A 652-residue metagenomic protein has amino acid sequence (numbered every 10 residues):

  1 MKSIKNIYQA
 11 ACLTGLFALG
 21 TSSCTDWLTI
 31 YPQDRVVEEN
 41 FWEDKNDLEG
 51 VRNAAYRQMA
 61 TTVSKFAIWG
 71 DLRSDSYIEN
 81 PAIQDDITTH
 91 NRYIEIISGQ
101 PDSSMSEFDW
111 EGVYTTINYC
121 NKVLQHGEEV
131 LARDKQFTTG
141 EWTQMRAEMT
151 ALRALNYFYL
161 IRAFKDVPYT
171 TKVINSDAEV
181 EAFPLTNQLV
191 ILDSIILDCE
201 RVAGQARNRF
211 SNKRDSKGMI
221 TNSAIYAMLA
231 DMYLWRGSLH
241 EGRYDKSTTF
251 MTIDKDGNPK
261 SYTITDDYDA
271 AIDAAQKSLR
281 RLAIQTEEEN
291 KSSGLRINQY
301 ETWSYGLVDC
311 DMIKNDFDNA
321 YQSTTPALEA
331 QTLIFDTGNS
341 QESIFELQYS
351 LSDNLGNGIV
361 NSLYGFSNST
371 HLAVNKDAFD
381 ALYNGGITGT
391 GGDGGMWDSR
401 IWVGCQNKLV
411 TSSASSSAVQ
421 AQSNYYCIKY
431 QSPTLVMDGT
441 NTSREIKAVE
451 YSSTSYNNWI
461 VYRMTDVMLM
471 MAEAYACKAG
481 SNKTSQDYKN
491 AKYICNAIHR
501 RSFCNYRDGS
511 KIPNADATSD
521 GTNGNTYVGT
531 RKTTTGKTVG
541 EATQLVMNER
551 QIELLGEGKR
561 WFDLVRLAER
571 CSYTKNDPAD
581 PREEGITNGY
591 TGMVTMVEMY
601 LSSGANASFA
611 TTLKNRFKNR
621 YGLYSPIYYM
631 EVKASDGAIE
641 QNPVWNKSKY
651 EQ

Functional and structural regions predicted by a protein language model:
M1-S22, I225: Sec-dependent bacterial lipoprotein signal peptides
K2-S3, A18-N46, A154, I195 (+6 more regions): Bacterial Sec-dependent N-terminal signal peptides
T25-N91, V167, L192, E200-R201 (+3 more regions): An aromatic- and glycine-enriched ligand-binding surface/loop that stacks and positions planar moieties
D44-T61, A67, Q84-F164, E179-K217 (+5 more regions): Conserved, well-structured interaction surfaces
V113-T116, S194-I196, S216, A224 (+5 more regions): Long, intrinsically disordered, low-complexity segments
T171-I174, A182-L185, L189, H240-D273 (+2 more regions): Acidic, serine/threonine/proline-rich low-complexity intrinsically disordered regions
A381-M464: Flexible, polar/acidic helix-loop-strand segments at domain edges
